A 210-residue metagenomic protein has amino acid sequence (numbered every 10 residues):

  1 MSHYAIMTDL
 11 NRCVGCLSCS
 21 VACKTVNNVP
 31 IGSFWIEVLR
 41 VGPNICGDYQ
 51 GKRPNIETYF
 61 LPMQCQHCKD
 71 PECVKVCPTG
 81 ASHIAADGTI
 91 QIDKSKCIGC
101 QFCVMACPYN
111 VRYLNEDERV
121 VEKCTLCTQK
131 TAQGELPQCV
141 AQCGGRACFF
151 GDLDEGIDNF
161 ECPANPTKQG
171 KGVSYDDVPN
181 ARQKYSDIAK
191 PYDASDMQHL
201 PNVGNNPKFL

Functional and structural regions predicted by a protein language model:
M1-L210: Non-ligating segments of multi-cofactor redox enzymes
